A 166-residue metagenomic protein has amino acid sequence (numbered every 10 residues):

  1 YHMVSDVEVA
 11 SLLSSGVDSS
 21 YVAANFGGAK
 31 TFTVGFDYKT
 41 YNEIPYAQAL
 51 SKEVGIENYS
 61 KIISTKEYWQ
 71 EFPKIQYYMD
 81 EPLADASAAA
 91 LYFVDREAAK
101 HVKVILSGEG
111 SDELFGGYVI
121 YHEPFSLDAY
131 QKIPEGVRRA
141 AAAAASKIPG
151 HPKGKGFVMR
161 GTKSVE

Functional and structural regions predicted by a protein language model:
Y1-E166: ATP-dependent adenylate-handling active sites, centered on carboxylate activation for C-N bond formation
